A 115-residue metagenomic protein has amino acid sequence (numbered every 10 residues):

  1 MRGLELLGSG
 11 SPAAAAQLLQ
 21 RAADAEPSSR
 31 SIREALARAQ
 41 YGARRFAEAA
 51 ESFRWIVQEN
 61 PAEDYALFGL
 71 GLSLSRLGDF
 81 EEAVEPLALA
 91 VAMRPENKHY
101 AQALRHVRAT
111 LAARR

Functional and structural regions predicted by a protein language model:
G8-S9, G42-A43, R76, H106-A113: Register position in tetratricopeptide repeats
